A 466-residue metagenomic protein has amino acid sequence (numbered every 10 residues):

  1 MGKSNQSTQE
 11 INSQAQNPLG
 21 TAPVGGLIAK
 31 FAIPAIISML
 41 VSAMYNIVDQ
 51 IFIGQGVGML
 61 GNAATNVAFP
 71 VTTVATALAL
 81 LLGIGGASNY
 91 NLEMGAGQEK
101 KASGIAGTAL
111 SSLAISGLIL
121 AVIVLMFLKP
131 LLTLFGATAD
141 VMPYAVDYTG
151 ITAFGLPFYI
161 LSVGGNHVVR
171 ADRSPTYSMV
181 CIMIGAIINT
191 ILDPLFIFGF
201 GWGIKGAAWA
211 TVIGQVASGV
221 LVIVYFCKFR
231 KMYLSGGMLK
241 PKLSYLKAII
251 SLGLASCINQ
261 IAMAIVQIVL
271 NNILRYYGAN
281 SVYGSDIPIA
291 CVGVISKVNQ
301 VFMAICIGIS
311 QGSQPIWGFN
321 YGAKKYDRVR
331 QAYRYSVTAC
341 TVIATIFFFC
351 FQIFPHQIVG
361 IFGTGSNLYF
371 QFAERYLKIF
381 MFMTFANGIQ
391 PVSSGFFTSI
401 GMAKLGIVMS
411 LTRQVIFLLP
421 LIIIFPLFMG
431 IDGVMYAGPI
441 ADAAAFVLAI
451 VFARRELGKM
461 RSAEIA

Functional and structural regions predicted by a protein language model:
M1-A32, Y90-P157, G199-L254, W317-F382 (+1 more regions): Short alpha-helical transmembrane segments in multi-pass integral membrane proteins
L19-G56, P70-G85, N89, A114-A121 (+5 more regions): N-terminal transmembrane alpha-helices
K30-D49, I151, S162, G185 (+3 more regions): Transmembrane helical elements of multi-pass membrane transporters/channels
A35, M39, I51, Q55 (+16 more regions): Transmembrane alpha-helix boundary and packing residues in multipass membrane permease domains and related
M44-N62, L132-A139, L195-G201, A264-I295 (+4 more regions): Helix-terminus/linker motif at the lipid-water interface of multi-pass membrane proteins
N62-V122, Y159-S178, N271, I289-P355 (+2 more regions): Small-residue-rich hydrophobic transmembrane alpha-helices
G83, T152-R170, S178-N189, A207-V220 (+4 more regions): Short runs within selected transmembrane alpha-helices of multi-pass transporters and secretion channels
F417-P426: Transmembrane alpha-helical segments of integral membrane proteins
